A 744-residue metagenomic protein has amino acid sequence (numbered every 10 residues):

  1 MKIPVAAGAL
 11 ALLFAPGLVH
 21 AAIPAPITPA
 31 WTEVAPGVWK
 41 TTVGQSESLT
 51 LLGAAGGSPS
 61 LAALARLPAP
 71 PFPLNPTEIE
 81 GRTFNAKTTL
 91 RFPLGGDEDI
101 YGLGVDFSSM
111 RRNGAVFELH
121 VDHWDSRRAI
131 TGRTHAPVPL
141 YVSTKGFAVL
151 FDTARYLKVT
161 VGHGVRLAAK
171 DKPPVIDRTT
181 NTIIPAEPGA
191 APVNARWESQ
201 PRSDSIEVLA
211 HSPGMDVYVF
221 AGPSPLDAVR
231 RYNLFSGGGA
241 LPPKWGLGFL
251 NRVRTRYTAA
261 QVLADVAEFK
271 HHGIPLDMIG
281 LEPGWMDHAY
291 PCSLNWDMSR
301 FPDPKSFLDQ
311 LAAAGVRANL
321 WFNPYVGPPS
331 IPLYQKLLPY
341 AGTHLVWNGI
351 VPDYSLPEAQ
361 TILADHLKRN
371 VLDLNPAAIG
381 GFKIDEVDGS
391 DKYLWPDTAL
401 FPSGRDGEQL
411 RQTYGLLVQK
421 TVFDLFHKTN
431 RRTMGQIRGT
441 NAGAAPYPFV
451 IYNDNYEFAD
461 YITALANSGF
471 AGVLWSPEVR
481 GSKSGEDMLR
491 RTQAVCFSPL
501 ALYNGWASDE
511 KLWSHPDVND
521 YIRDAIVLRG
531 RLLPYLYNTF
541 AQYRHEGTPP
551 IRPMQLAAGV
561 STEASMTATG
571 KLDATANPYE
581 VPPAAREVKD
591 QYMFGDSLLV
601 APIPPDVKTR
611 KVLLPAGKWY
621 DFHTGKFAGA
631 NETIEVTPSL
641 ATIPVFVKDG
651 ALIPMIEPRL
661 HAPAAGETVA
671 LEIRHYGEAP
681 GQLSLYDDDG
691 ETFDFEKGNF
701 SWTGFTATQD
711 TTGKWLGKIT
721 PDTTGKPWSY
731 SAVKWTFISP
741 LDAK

Functional and structural regions predicted by a protein language model:
M1-A7: Bacterial N-terminal signal peptides that target proteins for export
A7-G17: Bacterial N-terminal signal peptides
I23-P243, V253, A259-A260, V266-H271 (+2 more regions): Catalytic and substrate-binding clefts that recognize carbohydrates or anionic sugar/phosphate headgroups
S48-S58, K726-A743: Extended Gly/Ser/Thr-rich low-complexity repeat segments, especially those forming or decorating extracellular
R133-T134, V142, A210, P225 (+21 more regions): Active-site-proximal structural scaffolding
A264-A267, P291, D365, P578-Y579 (+1 more regions): Active-site-adjacent structural elements in folded domains
P275-I522, Q555-E563, A568-D573, V588: Aromatic- and carboxylate-enriched substrate-binding clefts and catalytic-loop regions of carbohydrate-active enzymes
F423-K428, R432-M434, T440-Y452, Y461-A464 (+2 more regions): Catalytic core of carbohydrate-active enzymes
